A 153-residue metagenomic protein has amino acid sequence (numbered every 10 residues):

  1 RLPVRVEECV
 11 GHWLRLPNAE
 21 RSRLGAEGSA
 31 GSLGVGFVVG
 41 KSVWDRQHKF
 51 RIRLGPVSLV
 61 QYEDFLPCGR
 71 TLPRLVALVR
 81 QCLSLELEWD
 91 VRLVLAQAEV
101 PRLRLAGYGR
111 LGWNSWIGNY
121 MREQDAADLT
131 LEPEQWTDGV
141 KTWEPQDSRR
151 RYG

Functional and structural regions predicted by a protein language model:
V4-R5, C9-G153: C-terminal structured domains
